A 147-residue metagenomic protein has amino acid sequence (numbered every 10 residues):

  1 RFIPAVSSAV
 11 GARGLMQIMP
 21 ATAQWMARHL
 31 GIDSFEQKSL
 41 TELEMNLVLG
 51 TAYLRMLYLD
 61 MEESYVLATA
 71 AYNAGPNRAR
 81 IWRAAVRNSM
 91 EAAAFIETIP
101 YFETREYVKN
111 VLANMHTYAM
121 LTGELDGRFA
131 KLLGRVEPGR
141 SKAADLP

Functional and structural regions predicted by a protein language model:
R1-P147: Catalytic glycan-binding domains that act on GlcNAc-containing polysaccharides
